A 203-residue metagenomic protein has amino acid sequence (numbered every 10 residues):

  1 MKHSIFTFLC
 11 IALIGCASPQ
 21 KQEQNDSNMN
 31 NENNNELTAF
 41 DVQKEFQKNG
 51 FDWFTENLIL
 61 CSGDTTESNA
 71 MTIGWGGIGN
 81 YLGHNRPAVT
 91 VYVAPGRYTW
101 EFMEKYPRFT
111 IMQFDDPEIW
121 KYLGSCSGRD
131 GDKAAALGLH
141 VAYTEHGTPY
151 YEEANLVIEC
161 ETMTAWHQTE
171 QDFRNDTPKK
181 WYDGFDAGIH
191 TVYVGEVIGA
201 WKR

Functional and structural regions predicted by a protein language model:
K2-F8: Sec-dependent signal peptide recognition, specifically the positively charged N-region followed immediately by
I14-G15: C-terminal motif of bacterial Sec signal peptides marking the signal peptidase cleavage site
P19-K21: Sec-dependent signal peptide cleavage junction
Q24-R203: Active-site-proximal mixed secondary-structure blocks
